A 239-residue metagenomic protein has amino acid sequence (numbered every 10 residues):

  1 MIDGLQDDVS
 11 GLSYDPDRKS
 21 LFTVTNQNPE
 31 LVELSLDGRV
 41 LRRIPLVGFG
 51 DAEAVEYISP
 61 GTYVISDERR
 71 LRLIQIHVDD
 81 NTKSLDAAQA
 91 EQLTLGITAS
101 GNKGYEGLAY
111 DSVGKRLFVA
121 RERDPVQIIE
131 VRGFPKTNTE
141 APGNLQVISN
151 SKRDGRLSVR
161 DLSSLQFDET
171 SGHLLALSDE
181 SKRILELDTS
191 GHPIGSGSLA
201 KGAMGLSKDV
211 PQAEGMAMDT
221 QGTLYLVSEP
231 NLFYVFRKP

Functional and structural regions predicted by a protein language model:
M1-P239: Sequence/structural signature of beta-propeller domains
